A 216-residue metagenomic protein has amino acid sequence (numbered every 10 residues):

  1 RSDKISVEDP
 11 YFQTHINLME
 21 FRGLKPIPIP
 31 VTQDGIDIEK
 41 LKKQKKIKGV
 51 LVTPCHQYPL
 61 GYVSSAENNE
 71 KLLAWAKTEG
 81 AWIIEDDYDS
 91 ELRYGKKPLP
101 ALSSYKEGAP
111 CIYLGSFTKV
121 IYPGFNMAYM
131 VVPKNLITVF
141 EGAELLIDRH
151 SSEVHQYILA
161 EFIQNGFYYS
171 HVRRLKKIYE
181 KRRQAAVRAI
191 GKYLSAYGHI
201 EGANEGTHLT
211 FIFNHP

Functional and structural regions predicted by a protein language model:
R1-P216: PLP-dependent class I/II
